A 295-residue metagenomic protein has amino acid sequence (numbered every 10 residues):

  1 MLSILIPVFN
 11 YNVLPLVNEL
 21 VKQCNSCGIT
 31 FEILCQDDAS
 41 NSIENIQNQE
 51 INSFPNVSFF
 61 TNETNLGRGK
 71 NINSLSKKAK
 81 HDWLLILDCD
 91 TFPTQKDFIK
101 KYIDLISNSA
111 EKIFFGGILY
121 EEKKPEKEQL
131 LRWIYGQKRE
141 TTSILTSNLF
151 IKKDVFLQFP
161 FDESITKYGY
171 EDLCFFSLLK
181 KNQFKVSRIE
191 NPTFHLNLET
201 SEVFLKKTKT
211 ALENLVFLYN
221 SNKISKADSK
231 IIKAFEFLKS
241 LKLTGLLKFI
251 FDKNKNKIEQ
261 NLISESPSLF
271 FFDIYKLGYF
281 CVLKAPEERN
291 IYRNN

Functional and structural regions predicted by a protein language model:
L20-F60: Acidic donor-binding segment of Leloir-type glycosyltransferases
N62-A79: Glycine-rich, basic loop-to-helix element that forms the pyrophosphate-binding segment of sugar-nucleotide handling
L84: Short aromatic/hydrophobic "clamp" motif used to bind/position activated sugar donors
K96-E126: Conserved donor NDP-sugar-binding/catalytic core segment of glycosyltransferases
I134-I151, T166-Y168: A recurrent flexible, glycine/aromatic-enriched loop bordering the glycosyltransferase active site that acts as
K167-S177: Acidic donor-binding loop at a coil-to-helix junction in glycosyltransferase catalytic cores that engages
S187-N222: Active-site donor/metal-binding and catalytic loop motifs of nucleotide-sugar-dependent glycosylation enzymes
T210-E213, D228-N295: Non-catalytic, C-terminal membrane-associated alpha-helical segments of glycosyltransferases
